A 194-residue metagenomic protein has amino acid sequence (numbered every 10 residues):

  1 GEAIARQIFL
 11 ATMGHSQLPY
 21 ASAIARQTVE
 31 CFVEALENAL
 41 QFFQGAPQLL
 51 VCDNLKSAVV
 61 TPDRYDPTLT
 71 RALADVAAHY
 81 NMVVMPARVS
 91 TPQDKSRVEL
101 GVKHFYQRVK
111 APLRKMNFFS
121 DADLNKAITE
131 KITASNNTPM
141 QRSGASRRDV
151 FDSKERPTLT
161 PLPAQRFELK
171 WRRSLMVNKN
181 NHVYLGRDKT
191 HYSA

Functional and structural regions predicted by a protein language model:
A3-Q17, V76: Short conserved beta-strand segments at catalytic cores or DNA/RNA-binding microdomains of nucleic-acid binding
R6, A21-G45, L49: Active-site beta-loop-alpha junctions of metal-dependent nucleic acid enzymes, especially the RNase H-like/DDE
S16-I24, L55-V60, M85-R88, L113-R114: Glycine- and acidic
Q17, L50-D53, A77, K95 (+1 more regions): Short, conserved catalytic/metal-binding motifs centered on acidic residues
G45-Y65: Acidic/histidine-rich, metal-coordinating catalytic segments
C52, D63-R64, V84-Q107, S120 (+1 more regions): RNase H-like two-metal-ion nuclease catalytic core shared by retroviral integrases and related mobile-element nucleases
D66-V84: Two-metal-ion acidic nuclease core segments, chiefly of the RNase H-like superfamily
V102-A194: Active-site-proximal acidic segments at structured loop/helix or strand boundaries that coordinate catalytic metals
